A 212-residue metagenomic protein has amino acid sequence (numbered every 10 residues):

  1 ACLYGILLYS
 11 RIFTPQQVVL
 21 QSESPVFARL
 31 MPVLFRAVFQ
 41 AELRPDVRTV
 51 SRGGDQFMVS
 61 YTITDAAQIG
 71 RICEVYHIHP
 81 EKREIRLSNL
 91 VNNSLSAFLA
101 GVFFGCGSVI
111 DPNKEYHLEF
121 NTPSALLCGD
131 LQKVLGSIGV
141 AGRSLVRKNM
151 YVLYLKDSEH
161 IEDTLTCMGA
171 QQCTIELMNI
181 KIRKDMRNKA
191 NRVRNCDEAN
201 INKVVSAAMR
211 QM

Functional and structural regions predicted by a protein language model:
A1-F13: N-terminal, Lys/Arg- and Ser/Thr-rich interaction peptides
G5, G101, Q211-M212: Short alpha-helical "packing" element that flanks the helix-turn-helix/winged-helix DNA-binding module
Q17, S22-P25, R29, V33-K181: DNA-contacting interfaces and partner/effector-binding or oligomerization modules in DNA-centric proteins
C167-M212: Extended mid-to-C-terminal alpha-helical interaction segments
